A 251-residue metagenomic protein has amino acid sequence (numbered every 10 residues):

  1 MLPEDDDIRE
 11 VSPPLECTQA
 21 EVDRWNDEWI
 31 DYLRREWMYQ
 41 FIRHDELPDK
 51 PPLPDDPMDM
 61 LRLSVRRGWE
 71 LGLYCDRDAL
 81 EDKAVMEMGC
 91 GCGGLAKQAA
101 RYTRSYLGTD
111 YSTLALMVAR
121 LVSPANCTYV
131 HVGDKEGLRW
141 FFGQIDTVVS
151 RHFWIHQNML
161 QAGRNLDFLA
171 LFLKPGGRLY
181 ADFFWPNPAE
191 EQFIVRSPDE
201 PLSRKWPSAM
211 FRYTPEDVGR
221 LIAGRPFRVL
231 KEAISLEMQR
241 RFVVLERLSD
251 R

Functional and structural regions predicted by a protein language model:
M1-E81, M88-R139, Q157-R164, F168 (+1 more regions): Class I (Rossmann-like) S-adenosyl-L-methionine-dependent methyltransferase catalytic domain, capturing the SAM-binding
D82, I145-D146: Local beta-strand N-terminus motif with an aromatic residue
V149: A conserved beta-strand element that flanks and buttresses the S-adenosyl-L-methionine
H152-F153: Short catalytic micro-motifs in class I SAM-dependent methyltransferases
